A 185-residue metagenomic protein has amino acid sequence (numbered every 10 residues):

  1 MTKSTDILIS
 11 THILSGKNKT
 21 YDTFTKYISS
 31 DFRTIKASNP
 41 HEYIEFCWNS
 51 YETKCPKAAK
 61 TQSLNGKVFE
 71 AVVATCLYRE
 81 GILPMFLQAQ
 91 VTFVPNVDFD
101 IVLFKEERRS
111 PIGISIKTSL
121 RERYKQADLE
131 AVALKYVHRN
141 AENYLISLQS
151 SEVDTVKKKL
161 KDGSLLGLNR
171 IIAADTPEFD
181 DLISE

Functional and structural regions predicted by a protein language model:
M1-V72: Interdomain/boundary linker segments immediately adjacent to catalytic/signaling cores
S63, R79-P95, F104: A short acidic/basic microdomain associated with nuclease active sites
Q90, I114-T118, I146-Q149: Short His-Asn-centered micro-motif
I101-L103, E107-T118, A127: Conserved catalytic cores of phosphodiester-cleaving nucleases, focusing on short active-site segments
K117-E130, D154-V156: Active-site-adjacent loop/helix micro-motif of nuclease/hydrolase catalytic cores
V132-A141: Arginine/glycine-rich "motif VI" loop of SF2 helicases in the C-terminal RecA-like domain
S150-E185: Domain-level recognition of nuclease-like catalytic cores that cleave nucleotide substrates
